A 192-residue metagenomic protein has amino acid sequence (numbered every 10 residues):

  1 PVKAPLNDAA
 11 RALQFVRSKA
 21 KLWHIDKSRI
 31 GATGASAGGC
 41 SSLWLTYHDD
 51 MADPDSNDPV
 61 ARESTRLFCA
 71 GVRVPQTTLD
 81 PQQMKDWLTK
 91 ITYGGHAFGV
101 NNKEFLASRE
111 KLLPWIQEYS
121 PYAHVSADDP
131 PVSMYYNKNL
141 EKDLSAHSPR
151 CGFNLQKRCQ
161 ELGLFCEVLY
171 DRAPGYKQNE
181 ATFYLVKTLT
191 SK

Functional and structural regions predicted by a protein language model:
P1-K27, S148, G175-E180: Catalytic nucleophile-loop/oxyanion-hole region of alpha/beta-hydrolase and closely related hydrolase-like folds
V2, S41, L79-Q82, L144-S145 (+1 more regions): Extracytoplasmic/secreted cell-surface and envelope-processing proteins
P5-A12, A37-S41, E63, P121 (+3 more regions): Stable alpha-helical elements in mature extracytoplasmic
R11-W87: Primarily recognizes the serine-hydrolase "nucleophile elbow" in alpha/beta-hydrolase and SGNH/GDSL folds
A12-F15, K19-L22, L45-H48, R73 (+4 more regions): Structured segments of extracytoplasmic/periplasmic soluble domains in secreted or envelope-associated proteins
T46-M51, P81-H124, H147: Mobile cap/lid helix-loop segments that gate and shape the active-site cleft of serine hydrolases
E63-F68, S126-V132, L162-F165: Short, proline-enriched alpha-helix->beta-strand connector loops that line the catalytic pocket of alpha/beta-hydrolase
V132-K192: C-terminal catalytic histidine-bearing segment of alpha/beta-hydrolase fold enzymes
